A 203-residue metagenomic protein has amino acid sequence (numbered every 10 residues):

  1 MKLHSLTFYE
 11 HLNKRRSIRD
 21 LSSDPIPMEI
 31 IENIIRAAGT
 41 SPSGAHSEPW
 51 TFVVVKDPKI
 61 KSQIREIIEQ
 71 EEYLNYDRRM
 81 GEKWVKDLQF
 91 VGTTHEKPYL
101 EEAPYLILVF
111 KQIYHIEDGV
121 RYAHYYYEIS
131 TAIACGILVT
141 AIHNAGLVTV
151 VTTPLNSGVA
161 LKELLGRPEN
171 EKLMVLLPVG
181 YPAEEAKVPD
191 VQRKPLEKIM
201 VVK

Functional and structural regions predicted by a protein language model:
M1-P25, E29-R36: Short acidic N-proximal helix/loop "leader" segments that mark the beginning of a domain or an inter-domain linker
L3-H4, E10-H11, S17-I18, K172-K203: C-terminal helix-cap and adjacent tail motif
D20-L21, T51, V148-T152: Short catalytic-loop micro-motif centered on adjacent basic/acidic residues
I34, A38, I113-E163: Small-aliphatic-rich amphipathic alpha-helix that forms the alpha element of a beta-alpha
R36-G39, F90-H95, L161-E163, A186: Glycine-rich, charged/polar anion/phosphate-binding loops that engage phosphate groups from diverse ligands
G39-H46: Glycine-rich phosphate/pyrophosphate-binding beta-alpha loops
V54-T131: Glycine/small-residue-rich phosphate/adenosyl-binding loop
A160-M174: Short, electropositive alpha-helical surface patch
